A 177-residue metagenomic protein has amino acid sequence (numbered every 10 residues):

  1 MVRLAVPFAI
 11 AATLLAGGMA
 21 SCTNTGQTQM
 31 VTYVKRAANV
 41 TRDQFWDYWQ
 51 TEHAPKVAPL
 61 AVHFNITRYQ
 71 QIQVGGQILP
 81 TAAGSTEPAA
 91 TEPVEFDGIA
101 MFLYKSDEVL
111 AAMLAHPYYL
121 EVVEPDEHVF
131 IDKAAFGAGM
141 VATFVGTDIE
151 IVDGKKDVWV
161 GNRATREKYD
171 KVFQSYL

Functional and structural regions predicted by a protein language model:
M1-S21: Fungal secretory targeting signals
G17-L177: Macromolecular interaction modules
